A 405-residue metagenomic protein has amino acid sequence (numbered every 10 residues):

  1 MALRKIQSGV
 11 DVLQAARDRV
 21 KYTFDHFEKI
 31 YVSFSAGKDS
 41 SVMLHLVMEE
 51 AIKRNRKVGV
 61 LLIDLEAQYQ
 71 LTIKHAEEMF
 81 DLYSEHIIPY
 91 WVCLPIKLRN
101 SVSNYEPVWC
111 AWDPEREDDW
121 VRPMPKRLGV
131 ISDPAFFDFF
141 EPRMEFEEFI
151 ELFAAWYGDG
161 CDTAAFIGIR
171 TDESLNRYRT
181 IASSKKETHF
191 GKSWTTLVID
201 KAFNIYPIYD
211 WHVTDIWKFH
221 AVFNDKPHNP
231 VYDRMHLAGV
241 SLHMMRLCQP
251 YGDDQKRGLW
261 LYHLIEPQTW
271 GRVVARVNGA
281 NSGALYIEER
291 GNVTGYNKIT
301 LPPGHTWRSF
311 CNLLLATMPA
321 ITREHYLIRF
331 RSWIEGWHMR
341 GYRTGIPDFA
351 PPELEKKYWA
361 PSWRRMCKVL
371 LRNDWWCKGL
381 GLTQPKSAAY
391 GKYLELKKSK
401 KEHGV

Functional and structural regions predicted by a protein language model:
M1-S33, K38-V405: Nucleotide-activated chemistry modules centered on ATP-dependent adenylation/adenylyltransferase
